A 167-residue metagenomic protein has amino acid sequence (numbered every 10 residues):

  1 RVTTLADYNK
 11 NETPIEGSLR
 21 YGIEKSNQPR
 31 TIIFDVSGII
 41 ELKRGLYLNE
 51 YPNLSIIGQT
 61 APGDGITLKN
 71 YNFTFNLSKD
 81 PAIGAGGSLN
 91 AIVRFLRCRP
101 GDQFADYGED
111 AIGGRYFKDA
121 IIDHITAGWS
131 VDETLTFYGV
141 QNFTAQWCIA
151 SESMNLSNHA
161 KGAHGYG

Functional and structural regions predicted by a protein language model:
R1, G58-T60: Short, conserved catalytic or adaptor-binding loops enriched in Gly and charged residues
R1-E16: Right-handed parallel beta-helix/beta-solenoid
A6-Y8, R30, S37-I39, T60-G63: Acidic glycine-/aspartate-rich tracts in secreted/extracellular proteins
I15-Q28, I40-I57, D64-R94, P100-F117 (+1 more regions): Extracellular beta-strand-rich solenoid/capping regions of secreted or surface-exposed proteins that bind or remodel
D35, T136: A cross-family glycoside hydrolase active-site/sugar-binding cleft signature
N53, I57-G58, G86-P100, Y116-W129 (+2 more regions): Right-handed parallel beta-helix
D80, E109, I122, D132-T134 (+1 more regions): Conserved positions at the start
